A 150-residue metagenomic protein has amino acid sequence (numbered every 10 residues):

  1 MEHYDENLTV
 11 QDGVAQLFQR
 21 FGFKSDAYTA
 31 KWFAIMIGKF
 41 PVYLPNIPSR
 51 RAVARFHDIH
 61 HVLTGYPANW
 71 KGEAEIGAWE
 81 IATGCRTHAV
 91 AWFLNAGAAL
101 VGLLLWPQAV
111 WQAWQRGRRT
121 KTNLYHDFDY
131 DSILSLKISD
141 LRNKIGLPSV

Functional and structural regions predicted by a protein language model:
E2-L136: Core of folded catalytic or high-affinity ligand/protein-binding domains in predominantly eukaryotic proteins
S132-S149: Low-complexity intrinsically disordered segments
